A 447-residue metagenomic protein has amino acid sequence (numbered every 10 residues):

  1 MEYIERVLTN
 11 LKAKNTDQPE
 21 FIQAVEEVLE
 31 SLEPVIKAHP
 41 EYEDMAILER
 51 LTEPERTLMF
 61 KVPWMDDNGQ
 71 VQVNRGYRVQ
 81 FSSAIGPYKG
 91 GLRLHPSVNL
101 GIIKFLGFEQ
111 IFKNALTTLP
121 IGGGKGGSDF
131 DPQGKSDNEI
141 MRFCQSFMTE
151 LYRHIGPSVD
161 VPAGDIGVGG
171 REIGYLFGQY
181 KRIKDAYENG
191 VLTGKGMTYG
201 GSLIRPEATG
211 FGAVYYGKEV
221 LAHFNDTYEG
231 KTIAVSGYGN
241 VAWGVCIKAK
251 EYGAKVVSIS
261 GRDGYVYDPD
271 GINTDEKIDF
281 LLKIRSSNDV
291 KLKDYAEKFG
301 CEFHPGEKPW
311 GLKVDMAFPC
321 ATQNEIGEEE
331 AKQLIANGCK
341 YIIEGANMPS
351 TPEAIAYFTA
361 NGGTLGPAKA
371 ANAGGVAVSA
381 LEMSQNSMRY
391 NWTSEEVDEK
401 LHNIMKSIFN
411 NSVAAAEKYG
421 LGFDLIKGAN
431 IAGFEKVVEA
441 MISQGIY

Functional and structural regions predicted by a protein language model:
E2-A24, V220-L221, I335-Y447: Adenosine-phosphate binding glycine-rich loop
P19-I22, A38-M45, T118, I155-G164 (+4 more regions): Flexible, glycine/charged-enriched surface loops at secondary-structure junctions
E41-Q70: Structured beta-strand/loop patches that form or line metal/cofactor-binding pockets in enzymes
F105, V159-A163, Y187-E188, S258-G261 (+5 more regions): General beta-strand structural signal in soluble alpha/beta enzymes
N114-E229: Glycine/serine-rich phosphate-binding loop and adjoining beta1-alpha1 elements at the start of nucleotide-handling
G196, G201-K313: Glycine-rich phosphate/diphosphate-binding loop of Rossmann-like nucleotide-binding domains
G264-L365, A370: Rossmann-like adenosine-cofactor binding region
